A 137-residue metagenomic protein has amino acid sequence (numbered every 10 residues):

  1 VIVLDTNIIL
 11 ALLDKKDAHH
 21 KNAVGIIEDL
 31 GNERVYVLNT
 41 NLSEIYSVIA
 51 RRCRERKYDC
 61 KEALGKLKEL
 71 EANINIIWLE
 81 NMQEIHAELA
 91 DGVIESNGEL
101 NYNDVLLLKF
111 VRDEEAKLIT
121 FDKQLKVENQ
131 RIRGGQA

Functional and structural regions predicted by a protein language model:
V1, W78, E84, L108-A137: Acidic, PIN/NYN-like endoribonuclease modules and their adjacent C-terminal/linker elements
V1-V37, R52-G65: Short, well-structured N-terminal submotif of metal-dependent ribonuclease cores
T6, Y102-V105, D122: Conserved glycosyltransferase catalytic-site signature
I9, L42, L125-K126: A generic structural signal for short hydrophobic patches within well-formed alpha-helices
K15, N39-S43, G65-S96: Acidic catalytic patch
V37-S43, Y102, L106: Aromatic- and histidine-enriched alpha-helix N-cap/loop-to-helix transition segments that scaffold the rims
Y46-S47: Amphipathic alpha-helical repeat scaffolds of TPR domains
